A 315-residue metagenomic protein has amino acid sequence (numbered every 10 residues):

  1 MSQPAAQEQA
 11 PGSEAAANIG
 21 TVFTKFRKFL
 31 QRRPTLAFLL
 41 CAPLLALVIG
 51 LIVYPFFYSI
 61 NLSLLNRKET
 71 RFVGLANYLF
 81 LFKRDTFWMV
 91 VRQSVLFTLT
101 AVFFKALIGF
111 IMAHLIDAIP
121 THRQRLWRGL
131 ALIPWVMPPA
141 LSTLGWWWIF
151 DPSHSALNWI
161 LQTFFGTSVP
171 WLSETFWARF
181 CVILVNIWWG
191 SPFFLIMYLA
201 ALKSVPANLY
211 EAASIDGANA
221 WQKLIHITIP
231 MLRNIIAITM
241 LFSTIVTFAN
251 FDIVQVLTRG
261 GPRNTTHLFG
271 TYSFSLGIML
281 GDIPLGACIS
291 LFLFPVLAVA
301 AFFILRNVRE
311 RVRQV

Functional and structural regions predicted by a protein language model:
M1-Q31: Short, Lys/Arg-rich, polar N-terminal cytosolic tail immediately upstream of the first transmembrane signal-anchor
L36-V315: A structural signal for multi-pass alpha-helical bundles of membrane permease subunits that mediate small-molecule
